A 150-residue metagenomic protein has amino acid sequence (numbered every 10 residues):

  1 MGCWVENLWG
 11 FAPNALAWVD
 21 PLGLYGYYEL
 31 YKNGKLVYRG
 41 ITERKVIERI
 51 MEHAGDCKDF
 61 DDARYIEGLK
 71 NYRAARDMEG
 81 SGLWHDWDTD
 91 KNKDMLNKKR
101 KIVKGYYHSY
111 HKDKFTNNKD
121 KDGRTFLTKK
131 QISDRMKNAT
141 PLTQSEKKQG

Functional and structural regions predicted by a protein language model:
M1-Y25: Short turn/helix-capping motifs enriched in Asx and small/polar residues
G26-K32, L36, R44-G150: Boundary/linker segments flanking structured domains
